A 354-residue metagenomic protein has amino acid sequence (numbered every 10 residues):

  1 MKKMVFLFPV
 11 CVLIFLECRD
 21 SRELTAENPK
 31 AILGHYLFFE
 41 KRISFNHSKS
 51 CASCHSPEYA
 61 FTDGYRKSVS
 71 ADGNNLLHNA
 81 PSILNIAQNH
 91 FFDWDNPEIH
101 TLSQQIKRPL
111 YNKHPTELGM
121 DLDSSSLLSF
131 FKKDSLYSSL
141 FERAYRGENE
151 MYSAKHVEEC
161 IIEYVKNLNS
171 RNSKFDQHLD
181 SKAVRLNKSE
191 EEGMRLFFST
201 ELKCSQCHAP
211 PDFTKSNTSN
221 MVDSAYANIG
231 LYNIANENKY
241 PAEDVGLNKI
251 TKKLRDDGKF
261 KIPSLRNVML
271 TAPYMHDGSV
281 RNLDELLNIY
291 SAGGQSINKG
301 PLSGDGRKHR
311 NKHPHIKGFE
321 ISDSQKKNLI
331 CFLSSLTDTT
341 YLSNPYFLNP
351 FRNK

Functional and structural regions predicted by a protein language model:
M1-H35, R108-L110, L122-E191, R195-S199 (+2 more regions): Post-cleavage N-terminal segment of exported redox proteins
R19-R108, D176-I289, Q295-L302, N344-K354: Short glycine/threonine-rich turn/loop motifs
H90-W94, K113-L118: Short, polar/flexible loop-turn hinges at active-site or ligand-entry regions and domain interfaces
H100-P115, L128-S139, G300-G306: Short, compositionally biased low-complexity segments
S124-R143, L231-I234, L254, A292-K299: Amphipathic, soluble alpha/beta structural segments
D277-T340: Extracellular low-complexity, Gly/Ser/Thr-rich intrinsically disordered linkers and protease-sensitive activation/hinge
